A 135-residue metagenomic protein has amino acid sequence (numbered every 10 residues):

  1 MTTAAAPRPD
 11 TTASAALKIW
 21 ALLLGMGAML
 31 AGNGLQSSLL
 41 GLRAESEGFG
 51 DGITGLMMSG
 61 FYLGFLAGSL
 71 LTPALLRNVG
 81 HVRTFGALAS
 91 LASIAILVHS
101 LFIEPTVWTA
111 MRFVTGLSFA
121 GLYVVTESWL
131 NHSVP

Functional and structural regions predicted by a protein language model:
A13-Y62: Helix-loop boundary and gating motifs at the non-cytosolic
R43-E47, N78, W129-V134: Helix-to-coil boundary motifs at intracellular loop junctions of multi-pass secondary transporters
G64-G68, S118: MFS transmembrane alpha-helix packing/gate-lining sites
G68-H81: Helix-to-loop junctions at the C-terminal end of transmembrane segments in multipass secondary transporters
G80, L101-T106: Helix-breaking motifs and short loop linkers at transmembrane-helix boundaries and internal kinks in secondary membrane
R83-V98: Structural signature of the two symmetry-related core transmembrane helices
A95, T106-T115: Paired small-residue
M111-P135: Cytoplasmic helix-loop-helix junction between adjacent transmembrane helices in 12-TM secondary transporters
